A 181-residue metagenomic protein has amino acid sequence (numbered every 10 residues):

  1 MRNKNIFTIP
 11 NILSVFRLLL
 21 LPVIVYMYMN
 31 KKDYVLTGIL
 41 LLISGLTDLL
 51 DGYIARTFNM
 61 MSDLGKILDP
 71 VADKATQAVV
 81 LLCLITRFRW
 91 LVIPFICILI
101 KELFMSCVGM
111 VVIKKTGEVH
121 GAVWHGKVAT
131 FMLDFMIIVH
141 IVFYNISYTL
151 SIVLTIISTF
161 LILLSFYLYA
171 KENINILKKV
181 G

Functional and structural regions predicted by a protein language model:
M1-I9, L21, L36-G45, L103 (+1 more regions): C-terminal membrane-associated helical module and adjoining short loops/tails
I6-F7, D51, A55-T76, T116-G126: Juxtamembrane helix-capping/reentrant segments at transmembrane boundaries
S14-I24, P70-L81, K101-S106, A129-I138: Core segments of transmembrane alpha-helices that mediate helix-helix packing or line hydrophobic substrate/ligand
S14-L64, V80-I100, L150-L164: Membrane-embedded alpha-helical segments that form the functional core of polytopic membrane enzymes, especially those
N30-D33, F58, K115, V119 (+1 more regions): Residues at alpha-helix boundaries and short interhelical turns
L49, Y53, S106-M110, Y169-N173: Membrane-spanning helices that line or support transport/gating and their immediate boundary helices in channels
R56-T57, T86-R87, K114, I141-Y144 (+1 more regions): Transmembrane helix-loop junction
K101-E118: Membrane-helix boundary/interface segments in integral membrane proteins
